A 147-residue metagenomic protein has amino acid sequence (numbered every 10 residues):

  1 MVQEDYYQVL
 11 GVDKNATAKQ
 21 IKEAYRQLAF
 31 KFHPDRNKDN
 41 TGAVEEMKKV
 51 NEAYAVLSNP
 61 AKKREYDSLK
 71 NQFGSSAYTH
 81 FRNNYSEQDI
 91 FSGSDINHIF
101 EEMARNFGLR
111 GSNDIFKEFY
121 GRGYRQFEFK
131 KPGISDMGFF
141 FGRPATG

Functional and structural regions predicted by a protein language model:
M1-R36, K49: N-terminal J-domain/J-like co-chaperone modules of DnaJ/Hsp40 proteins
V2-V9, T41-G42, E46-V56, A61-G147: Post-J-domain flank of DnaJ/Hsp40 co-chaperones
